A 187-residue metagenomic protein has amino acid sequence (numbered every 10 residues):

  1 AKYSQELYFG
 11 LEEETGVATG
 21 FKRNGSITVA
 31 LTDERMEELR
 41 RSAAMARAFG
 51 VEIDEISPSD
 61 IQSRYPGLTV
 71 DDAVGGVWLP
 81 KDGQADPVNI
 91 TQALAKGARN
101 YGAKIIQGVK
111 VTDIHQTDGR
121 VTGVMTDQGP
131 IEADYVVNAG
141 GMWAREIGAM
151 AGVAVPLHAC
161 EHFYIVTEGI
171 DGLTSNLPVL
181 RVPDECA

Functional and structural regions predicted by a protein language model:
A1-R64, D184-A187: Dinucleotide-binding Rossmann-like beta1-alpha1 core, especially the glycine-rich loop that anchors the ADP
S4-Y8, A98, G141-A144, H162: Short amphipathic alpha-helical/adjacent loop interface patches that line ligand and macromolecule-binding sites
G10, R41, A93-G97, E146 (+1 more regions): Residue-level signal for well-ordered alpha-helical scaffold segments within enzymatic catalytic domains
V17-A30, S42, E55-P58, Q62-Y101 (+1 more regions): Helix-loop-beta segment of a Rossmann-like dinucleotide-binding subdomain
V77-Y135, A139, W143: Helical element adjacent to the flavin cofactor pocket in flavoenzyme catalytic cores
I114-A187: Flavin-dependent oxidoreductases
